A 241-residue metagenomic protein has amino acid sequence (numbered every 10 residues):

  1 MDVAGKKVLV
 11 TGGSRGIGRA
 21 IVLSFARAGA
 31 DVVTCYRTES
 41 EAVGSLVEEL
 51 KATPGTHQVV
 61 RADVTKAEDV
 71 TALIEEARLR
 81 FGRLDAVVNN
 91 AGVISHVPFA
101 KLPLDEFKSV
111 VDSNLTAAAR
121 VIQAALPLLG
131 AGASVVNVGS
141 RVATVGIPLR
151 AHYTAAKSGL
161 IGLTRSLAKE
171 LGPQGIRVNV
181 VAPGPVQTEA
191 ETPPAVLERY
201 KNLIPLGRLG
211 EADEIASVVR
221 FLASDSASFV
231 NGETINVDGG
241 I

Functional and structural regions predicted by a protein language model:
S14-R15: Conserved glycine-rich cofactor-binding loop
A28-S45: Conserved glycine-rich Rossmann-like NAD(P)H-binding loop of the short-chain dehydrogenase/reductase
K66, L126, V180, K201-V230 (+1 more regions): C-terminal helical subdomain
P98-F99, E106-V111, Y200: Substrate-binding pocket helix/loop in short-chain dehydrogenase/reductase
I122, A156, T164: Active-site helix of classical SDR
P127-L128, K169-P173, S228: Alpha-helical segment proximal to the catalytic Tyr-Lys
S140: Residue(s) in the substrate-gating loop at a strand-loop-helix junction that position the organic substrate next
